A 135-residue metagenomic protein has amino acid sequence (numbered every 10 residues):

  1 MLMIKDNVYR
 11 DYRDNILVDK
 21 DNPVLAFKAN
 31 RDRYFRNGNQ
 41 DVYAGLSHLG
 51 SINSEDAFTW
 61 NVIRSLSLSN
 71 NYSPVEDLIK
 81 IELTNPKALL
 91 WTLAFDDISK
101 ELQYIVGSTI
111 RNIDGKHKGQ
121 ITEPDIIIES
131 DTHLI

Functional and structural regions predicted by a protein language model:
M1-I135: Charged, terminal alpha-helix-loop-beta segments that serve as non-catalytic nucleic-acid engagement and/or assembly
